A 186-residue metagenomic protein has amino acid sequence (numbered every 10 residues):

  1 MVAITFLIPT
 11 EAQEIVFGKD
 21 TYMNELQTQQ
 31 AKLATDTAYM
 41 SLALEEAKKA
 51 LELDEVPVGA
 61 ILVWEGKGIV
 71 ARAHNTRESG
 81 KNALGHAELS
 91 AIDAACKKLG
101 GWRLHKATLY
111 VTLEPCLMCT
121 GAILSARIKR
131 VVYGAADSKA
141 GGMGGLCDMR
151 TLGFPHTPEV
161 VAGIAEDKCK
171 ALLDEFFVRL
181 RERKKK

Functional and structural regions predicted by a protein language model:
V2-P9: Extreme N-terminal basic, low-complexity initiation segments that serve as generic localization/processing leaders
A12-A50, M118-K186: Zinc-dependent deaminase
V58-V63: Short beta-strand scaffold segments in enzyme catalytic cores
G66-K67: Glycine-biased flexible loop/turn sites that connect beta-strands or occur in inter-domain linkers
V70-A71: A structural microfeature
H74-N75: Residue-level structural signal for beta-strand termini and adjacent loop
S79-L89: A short, polar/charged loop-to-alpha-helix boundary motif
L84, I92-A122: Helix-adjacent hinge/juxtasegments
